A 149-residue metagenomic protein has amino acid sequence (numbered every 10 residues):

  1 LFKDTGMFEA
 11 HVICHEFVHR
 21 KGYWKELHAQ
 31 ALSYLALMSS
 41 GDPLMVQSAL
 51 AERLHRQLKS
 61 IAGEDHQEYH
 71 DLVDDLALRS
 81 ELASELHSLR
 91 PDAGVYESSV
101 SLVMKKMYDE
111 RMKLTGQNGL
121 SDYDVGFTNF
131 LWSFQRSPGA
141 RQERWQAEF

Functional and structural regions predicted by a protein language model:
L1-G6: Juxtacatalytic substrate-recognition/specificity segment
F8-Y23, L27-Q30, Y34-L35: Active-site recognition of the HExxH zinc-binding catalytic motif
W24, S33-Y69: Short helix/loop segments within enzyme catalytic domains that coordinate or immediately flank catalytic cofactors
L27, E52, Q67, S98-S101 (+1 more regions): Generic alpha-helical secondary structure signal
A62-A83: C-terminal structural cap/anchor segments
L76-F149: Pan-zinc metallopeptidase signature
